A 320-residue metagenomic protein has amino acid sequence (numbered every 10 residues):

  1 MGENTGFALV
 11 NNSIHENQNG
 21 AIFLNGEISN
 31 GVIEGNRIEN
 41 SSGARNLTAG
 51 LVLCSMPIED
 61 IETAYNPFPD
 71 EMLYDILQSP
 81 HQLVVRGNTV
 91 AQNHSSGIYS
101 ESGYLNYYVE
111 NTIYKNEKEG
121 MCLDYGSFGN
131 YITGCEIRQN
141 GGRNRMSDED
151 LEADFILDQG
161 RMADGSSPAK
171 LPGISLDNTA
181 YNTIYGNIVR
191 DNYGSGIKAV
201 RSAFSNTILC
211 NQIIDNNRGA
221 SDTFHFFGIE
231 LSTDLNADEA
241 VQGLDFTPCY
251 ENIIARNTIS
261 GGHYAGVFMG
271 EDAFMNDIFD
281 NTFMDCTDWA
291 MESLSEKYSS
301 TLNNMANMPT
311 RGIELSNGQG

Functional and structural regions predicted by a protein language model:
M1-G2, Q18-G26, S42-L51, E62-A64 (+10 more regions): Short glycine/acidic-rich loop motifs that flank beta-strands on beta-rich extracellular proteins
E3-T5, L9, E27-I28, I33 (+19 more regions): Parallel beta-helix/beta-solenoid
T5-V10, H15, S29, N46-L47 (+5 more regions): Beta-strand/loop edge motif enriched in small/polar residues
N12, N17, N36, S41 (+19 more regions): Consensus "Asn ladder" position of solenoid repeat domains
L77, S166-P168, F246-Y250, S260-G261 (+5 more regions): A structural signal for short secondary-structure junctions
